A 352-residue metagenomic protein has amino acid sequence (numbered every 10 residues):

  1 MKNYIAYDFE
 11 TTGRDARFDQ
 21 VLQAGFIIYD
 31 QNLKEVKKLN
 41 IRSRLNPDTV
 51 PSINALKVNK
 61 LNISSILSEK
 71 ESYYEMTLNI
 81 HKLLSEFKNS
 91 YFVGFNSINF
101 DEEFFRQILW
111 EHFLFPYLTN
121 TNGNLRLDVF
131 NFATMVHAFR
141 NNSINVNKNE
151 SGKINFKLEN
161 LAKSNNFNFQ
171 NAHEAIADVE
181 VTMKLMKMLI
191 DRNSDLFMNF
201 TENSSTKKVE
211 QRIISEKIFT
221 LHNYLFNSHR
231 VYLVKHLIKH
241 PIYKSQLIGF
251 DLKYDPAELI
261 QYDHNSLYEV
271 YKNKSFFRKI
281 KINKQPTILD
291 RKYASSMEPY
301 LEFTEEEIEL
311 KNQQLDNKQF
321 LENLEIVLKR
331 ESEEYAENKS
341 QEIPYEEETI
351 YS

Functional and structural regions predicted by a protein language model:
M1-L114, T119, N155, E159-N165 (+1 more regions): Conserved non-catalytic scaffold segment of RNase H-like nuclease domains
T11-G13, N99, N131, V181 (+1 more regions): Short, glycine/acidic-enriched loop or turn micro-motifs at the edges of active sites
Q20, E35, T121-G123, P241-Q246: A short, structural micro-pattern
P47, A133-M135, L189-R192, D255-E258: Short loop/turn segments at secondary-structure transitions that flank enzyme active sites
L83-L84, H173, L237-P241: A general structural signal for short secondary-structure junctions and capping/turn motifs
Y91-N96, F100, F104, N142-K207: Acidic, Mg2+-coordinating catalytic module of metal-dependent nucleases/exonucleases that use a two-metal-ion mechanism
T121-K148: Short alpha-helix plus adjacent loop in nuclease-associated cores
N203-I280: Acidic catalytic cores of enzymes that act on phosphate-bearing nucleotides/polynucleotides
